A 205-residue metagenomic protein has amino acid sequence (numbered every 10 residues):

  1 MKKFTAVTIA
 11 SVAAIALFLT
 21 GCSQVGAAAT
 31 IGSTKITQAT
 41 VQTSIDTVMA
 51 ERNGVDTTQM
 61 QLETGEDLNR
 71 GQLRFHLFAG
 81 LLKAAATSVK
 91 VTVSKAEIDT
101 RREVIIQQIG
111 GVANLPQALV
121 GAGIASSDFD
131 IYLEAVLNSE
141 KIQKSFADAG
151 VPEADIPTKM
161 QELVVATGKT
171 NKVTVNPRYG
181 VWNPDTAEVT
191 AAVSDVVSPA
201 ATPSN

Functional and structural regions predicted by a protein language model:
M1-I9: Bacterial N-terminal signal peptides that target proteins for export
A10-I15: Hydrophobic helical h-region of N-terminal Sec-dependent signal peptides in bacterial secretory/periplasmic proteins
A16-G21: C-terminal motif of bacterial Sec signal peptides marking the signal peptidase cleavage site
Q24-I124: N-terminal targeting/tethering segments
Q42-Q72, L133-A149, P177, V181-A187: Well-structured core secondary-structure elements of compact alpha/beta domains
P116, E140-N205: A C-terminal, polar beta->alpha supersecondary segment
S127-Y132: A structural signal for short loop-to-beta-strand junctions that line the ligand-binding cleft of periplasmic/secreted
